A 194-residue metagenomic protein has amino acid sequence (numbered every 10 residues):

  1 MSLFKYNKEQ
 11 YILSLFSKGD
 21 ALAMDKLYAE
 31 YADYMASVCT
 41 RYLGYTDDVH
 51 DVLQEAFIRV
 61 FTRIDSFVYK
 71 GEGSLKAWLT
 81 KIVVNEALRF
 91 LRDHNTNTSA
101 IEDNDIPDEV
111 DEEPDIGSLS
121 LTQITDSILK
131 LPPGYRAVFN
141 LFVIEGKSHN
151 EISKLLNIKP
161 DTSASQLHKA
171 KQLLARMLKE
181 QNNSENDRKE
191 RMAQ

Functional and structural regions predicted by a protein language model:
S2-Y6, L15, K154-N157, K171-Q194: C-terminal edge and immediately downstream basic/flexible tail or linker adjoining helix-turn-helix-like DNA-binding
L3, S17-K26, A36-E55, P160 (+1 more regions): Short, charged helix-capping/linker segments at alpha-helix termini
Y6, R89, T96-L121, R191-M192: Internal acidic/polar
S17-K18, F57-E72, D93: Sigma70-family region 2
S37, D51-I58, G73-N85: Structural recognition of an alpha-helix C-terminal capping motif at a helix-to-coil junction
A56, I82, F139, I152-S153 (+1 more regions): Hydrophobic positions on the alpha-helical face of helix-turn-helix-like DNA-binding modules
S66, K70, T80-I101, K169: Arg/Lys-rich amphipathic alpha helix in sigma70-family domain 2
L88, Y135, I144, N150 (+1 more regions): DNA-recognition helix of helix-turn-helix
